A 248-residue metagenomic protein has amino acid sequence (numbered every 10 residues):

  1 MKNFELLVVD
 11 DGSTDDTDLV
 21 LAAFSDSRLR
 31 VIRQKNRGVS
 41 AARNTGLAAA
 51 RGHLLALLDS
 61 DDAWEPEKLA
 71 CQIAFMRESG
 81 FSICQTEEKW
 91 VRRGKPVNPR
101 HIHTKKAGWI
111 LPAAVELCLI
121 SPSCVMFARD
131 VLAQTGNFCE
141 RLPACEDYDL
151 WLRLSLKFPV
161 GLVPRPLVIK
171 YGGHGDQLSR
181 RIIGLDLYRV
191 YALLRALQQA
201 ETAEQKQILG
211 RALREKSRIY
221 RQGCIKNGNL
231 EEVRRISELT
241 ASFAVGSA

Functional and structural regions predicted by a protein language model:
M1-R33: Acidic donor-binding segment of Leloir-type glycosyltransferases
D11-G12, R37, S60: Conserved short acidic donor-positioning loop in nucleotide-sugar-dependent glycosyltransferases
Q34-A50: Glycine-rich, basic loop-to-helix element that forms the pyrophosphate-binding segment of sugar-nucleotide handling
A48, T104-A192: Conserved nucleotide-sugar donor-binding catalytic segment
L55: Short aromatic/hydrophobic "clamp" motif used to bind/position activated sugar donors
D59-A63, E87: The conserved acidic donor/metal-binding loop of glycosyltransferases
E67-N98: Conserved donor NDP-sugar-binding/catalytic core segment of glycosyltransferases
P166, G172-A248: C-terminal subregions of glycosyltransferases and related glycan-biosynthesis enzymes
